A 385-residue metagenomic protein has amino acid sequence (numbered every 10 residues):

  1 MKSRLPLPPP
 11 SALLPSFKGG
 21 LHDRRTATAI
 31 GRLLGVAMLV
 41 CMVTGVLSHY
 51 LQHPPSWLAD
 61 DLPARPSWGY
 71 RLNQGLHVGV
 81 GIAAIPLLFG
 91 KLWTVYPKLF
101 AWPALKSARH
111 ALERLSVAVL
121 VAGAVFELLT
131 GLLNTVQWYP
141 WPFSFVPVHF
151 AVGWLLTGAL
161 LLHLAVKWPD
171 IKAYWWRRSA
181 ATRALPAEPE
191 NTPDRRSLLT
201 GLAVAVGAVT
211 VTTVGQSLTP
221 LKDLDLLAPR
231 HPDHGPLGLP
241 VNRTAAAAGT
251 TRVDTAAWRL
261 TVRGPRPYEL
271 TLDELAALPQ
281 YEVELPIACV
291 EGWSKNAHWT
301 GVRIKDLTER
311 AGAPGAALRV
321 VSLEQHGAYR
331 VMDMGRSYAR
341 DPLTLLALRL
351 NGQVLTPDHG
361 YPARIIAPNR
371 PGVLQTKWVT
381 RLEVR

Functional and structural regions predicted by a protein language model:
M1-P232, G249, V262, Y361: Membrane-embedded alpha-helical bundles that constitute the cytochrome b-like, heme-associated redox core of multi-pass
V214-R385: Structured, non-membrane catalytic/scaffold regions adjacent to prosthetic-group chemistry
